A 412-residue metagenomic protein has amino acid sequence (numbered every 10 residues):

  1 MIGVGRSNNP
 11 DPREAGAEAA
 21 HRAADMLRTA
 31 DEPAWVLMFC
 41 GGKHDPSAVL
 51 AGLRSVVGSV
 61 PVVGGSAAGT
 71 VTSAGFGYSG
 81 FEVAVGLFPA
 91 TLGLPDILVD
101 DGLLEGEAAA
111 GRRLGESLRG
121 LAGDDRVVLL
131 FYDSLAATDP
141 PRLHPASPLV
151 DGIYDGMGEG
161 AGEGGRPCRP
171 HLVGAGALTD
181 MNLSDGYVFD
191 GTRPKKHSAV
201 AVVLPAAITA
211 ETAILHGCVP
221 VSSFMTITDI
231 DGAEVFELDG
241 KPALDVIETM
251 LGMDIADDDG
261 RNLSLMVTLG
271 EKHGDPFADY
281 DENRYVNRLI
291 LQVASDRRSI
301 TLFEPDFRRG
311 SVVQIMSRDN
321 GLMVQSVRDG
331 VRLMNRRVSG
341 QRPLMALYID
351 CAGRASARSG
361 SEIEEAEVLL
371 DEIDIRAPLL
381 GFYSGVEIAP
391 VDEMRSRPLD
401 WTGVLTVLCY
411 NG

Functional and structural regions predicted by a protein language model:
M1-W35, F39-V56, V60-P61, G65-T70 (+4 more regions): Small-residue-enriched flexible segments
